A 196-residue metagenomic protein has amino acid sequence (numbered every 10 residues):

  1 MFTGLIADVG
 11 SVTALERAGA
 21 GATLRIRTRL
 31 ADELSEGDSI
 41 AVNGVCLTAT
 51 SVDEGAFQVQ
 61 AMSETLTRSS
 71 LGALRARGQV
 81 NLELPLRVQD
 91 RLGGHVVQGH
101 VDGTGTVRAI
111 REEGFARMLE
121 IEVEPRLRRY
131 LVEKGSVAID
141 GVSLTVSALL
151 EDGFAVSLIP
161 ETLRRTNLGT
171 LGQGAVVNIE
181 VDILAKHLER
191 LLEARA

Functional and structural regions predicted by a protein language model:
M1-A196: Conserved loop->alpha-helix
